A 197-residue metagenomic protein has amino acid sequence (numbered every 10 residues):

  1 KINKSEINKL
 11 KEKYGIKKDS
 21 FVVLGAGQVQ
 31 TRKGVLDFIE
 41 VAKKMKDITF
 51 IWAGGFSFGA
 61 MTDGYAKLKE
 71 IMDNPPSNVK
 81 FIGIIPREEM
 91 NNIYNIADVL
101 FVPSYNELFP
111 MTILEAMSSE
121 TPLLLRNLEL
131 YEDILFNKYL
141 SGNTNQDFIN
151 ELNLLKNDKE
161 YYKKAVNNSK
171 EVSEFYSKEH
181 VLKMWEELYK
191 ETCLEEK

Functional and structural regions predicted by a protein language model:
K17-K33, I39-K43, I51-A53: Conserved donor-binding/catalytic core segment of Leloir-type glycosyltransferases
A26, T49-K67, G83: Glycosyltransferase donor-sugar binding loop
Y65-I85: Nucleotide-activated donor-binding/catalytic signature segment of Leloir-type glycosyltransferases, i.e., the conserved
I84, N92-A97: Short alpha-helical donor nucleotide-sugar binding micro-motif in glycosyltransferases
Y105: Aromatic "clamp/platform" in nucleotide-sugar-dependent glycosyltransferases that forms part of the donor/acceptor
P122-L125: Short hydrophobic beta-strand element within catalytic cores of glycosyltransferases and related nucleotide-activated
F136-Q146, N153-K159: Conserved acidic donor-binding segment of nucleotide-sugar-dependent glycosyltransferases
E160-C193: A charged, aromatic-enriched C-terminal amphipathic alpha-helix characteristic of glycosyltransferases across folds
